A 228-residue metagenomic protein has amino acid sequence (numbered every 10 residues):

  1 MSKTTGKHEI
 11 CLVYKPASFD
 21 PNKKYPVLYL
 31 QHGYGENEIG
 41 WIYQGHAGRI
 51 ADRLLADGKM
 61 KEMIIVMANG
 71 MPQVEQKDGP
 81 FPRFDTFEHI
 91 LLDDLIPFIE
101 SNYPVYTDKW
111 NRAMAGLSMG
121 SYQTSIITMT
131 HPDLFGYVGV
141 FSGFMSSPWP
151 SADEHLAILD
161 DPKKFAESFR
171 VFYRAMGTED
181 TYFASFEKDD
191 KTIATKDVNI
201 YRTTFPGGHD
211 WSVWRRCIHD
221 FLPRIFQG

Functional and structural regions predicted by a protein language model:
M1-G228: Non-catalytic cap/lid and distal C-terminal segments of serine-dependent acyl enzymes
